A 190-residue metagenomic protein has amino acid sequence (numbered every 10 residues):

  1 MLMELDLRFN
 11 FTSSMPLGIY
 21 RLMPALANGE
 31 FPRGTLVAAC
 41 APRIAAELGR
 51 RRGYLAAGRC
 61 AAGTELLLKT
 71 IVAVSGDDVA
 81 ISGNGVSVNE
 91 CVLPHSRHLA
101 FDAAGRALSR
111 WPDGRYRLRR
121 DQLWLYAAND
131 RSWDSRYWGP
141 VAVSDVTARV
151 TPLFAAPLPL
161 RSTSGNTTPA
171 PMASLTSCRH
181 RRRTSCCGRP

Functional and structural regions predicted by a protein language model:
M1-L66, R115, R136-P190: Protein maturation boundaries and topogenic segments
T12-S13, I71, D78-V79, R115-Y116: Short, exposed beta-strand/loop patches in secreted or surface proteins that constitute
I19, L36, D78, Q122-L123: Residue-level marker of beta-strand positions
L22, A39, I81, L125-Y126: A generic structural signal for residues embedded in beta-strands
E30-I44, C91, R97, F101-D102 (+1 more regions): Non-transmembrane, membrane-proximal soluble domains of secreted or membrane proteins
A61-H95: Mid-length scaffold segments of soluble, non-membrane domains
S96-V150, F154-P157: Acidic/glycine-rich C-terminal interaction modules and beta/coil loop segments that lie outside canonical DNA-binding
